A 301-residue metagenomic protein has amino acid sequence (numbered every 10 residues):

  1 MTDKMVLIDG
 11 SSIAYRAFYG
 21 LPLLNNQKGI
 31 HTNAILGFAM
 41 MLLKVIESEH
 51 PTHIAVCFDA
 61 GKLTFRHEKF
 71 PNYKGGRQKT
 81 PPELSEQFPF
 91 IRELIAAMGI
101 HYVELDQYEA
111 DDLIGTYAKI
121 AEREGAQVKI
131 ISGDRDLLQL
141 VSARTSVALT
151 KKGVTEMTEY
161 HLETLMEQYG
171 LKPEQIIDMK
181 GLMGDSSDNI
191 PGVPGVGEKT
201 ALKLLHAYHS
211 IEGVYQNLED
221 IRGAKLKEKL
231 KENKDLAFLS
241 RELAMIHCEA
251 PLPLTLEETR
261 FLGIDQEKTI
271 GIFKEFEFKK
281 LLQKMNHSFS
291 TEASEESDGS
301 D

Functional and structural regions predicted by a protein language model:
M1-A55, D59, R66: Non-catalytic, usually N-terminal nucleic-acid engagement modules in DNA/RNA processing proteins
T2-D3, L24-N26, G75-L252: Extended two-metal-dependent nuclease catalytic cores across DNA- and RNA-processing enzymes
A14, A34-I35, V45-E49, Q87-A96 (+2 more regions): Basic, polar low-complexity surface loops/patches
N33, G37, E86, K199 (+6 more regions): Generic recognition of stable, solvent-exposed alpha-helical segments in well-folded globular domains
H50, G99, L204, E292-D301: RNA/tRNA-interacting regions in translation and RNA-turnover enzymes
H67-N72: Glycine-rich loop at the start of a catalytic domain that most often binds anionic cofactors/ligands
K234, A244-G271: Long, charged alpha-helical interface segments
I264-D301: Long, highly charged low-complexity segments
